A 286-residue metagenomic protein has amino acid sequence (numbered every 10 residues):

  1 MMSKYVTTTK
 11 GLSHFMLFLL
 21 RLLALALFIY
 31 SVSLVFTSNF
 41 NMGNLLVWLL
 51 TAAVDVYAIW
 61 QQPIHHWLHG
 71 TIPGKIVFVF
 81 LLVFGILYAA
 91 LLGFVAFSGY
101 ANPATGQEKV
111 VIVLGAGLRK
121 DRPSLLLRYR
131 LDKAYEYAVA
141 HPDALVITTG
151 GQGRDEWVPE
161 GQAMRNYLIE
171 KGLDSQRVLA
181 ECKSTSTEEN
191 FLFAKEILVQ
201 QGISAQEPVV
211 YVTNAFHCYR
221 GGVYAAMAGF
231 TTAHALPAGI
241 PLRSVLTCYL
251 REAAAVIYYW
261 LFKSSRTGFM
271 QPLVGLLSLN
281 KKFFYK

Functional and structural regions predicted by a protein language model:
M1-E108, V199-K286: Extended hydrophobic blocks
F78, A90-L250: A structural signal for short, hydrophobic/glycine-enriched beta-strand patches
